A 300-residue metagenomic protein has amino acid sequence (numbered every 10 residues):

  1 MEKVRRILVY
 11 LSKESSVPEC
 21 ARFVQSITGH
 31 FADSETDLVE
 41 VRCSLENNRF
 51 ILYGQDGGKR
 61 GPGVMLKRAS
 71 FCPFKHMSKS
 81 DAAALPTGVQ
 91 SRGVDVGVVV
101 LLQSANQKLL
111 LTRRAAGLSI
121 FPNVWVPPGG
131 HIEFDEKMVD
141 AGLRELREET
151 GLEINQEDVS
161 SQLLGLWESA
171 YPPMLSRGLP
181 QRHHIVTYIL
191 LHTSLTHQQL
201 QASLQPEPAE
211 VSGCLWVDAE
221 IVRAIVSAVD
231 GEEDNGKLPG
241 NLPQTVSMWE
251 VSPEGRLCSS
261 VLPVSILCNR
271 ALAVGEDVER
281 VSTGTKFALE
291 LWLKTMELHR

Functional and structural regions predicted by a protein language model:
M1-V124, H131-R147, L152-S212, W216-R300: N-terminal leader/linker segments that precede catalytic domains of diphosphate-processing enzymes
